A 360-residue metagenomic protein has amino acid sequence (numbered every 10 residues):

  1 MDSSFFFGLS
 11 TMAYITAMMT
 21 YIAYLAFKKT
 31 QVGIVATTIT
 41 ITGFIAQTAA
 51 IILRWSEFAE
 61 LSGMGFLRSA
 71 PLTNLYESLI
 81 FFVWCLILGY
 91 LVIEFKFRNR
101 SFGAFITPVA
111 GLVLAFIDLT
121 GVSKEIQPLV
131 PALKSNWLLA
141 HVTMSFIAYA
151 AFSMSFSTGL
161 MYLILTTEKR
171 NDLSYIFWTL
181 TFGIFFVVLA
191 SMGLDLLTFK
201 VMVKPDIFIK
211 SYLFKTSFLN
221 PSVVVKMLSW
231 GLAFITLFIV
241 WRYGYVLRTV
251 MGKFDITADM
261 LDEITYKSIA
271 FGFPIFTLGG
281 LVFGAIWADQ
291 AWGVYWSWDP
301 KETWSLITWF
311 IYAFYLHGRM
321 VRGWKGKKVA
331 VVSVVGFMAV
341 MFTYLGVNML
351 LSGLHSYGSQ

Functional and structural regions predicted by a protein language model:
M1-Q360: Polytopic transmembrane helical bundles with strong interfacial aromatic enrichment
